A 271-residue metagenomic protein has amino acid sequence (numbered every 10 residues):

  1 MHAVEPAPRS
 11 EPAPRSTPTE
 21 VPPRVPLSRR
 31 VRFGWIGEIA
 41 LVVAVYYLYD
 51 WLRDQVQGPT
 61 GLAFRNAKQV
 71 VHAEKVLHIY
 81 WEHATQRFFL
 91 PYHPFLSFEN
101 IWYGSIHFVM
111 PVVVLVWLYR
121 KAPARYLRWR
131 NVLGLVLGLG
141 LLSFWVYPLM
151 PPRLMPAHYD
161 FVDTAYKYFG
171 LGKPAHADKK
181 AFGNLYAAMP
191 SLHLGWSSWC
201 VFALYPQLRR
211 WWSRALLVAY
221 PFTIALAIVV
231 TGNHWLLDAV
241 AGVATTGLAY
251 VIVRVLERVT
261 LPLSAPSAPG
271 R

Functional and structural regions predicted by a protein language model:
H2-V109: N-terminal transmembrane-helix/juxtamembrane module of multi-pass inner/ER membrane proteins
R29, F33-L41, L127-V132, W212-L217 (+1 more regions): Alpha-helical transmembrane segments of integral membrane proteins
E38-Y47, F108, V112, L133 (+4 more regions): Alpha-helical transmembrane spans of integral membrane proteins, capturing the lipid-embedded, hydrophobic core of TM
Y47-W51, L137-W145, A219-V229: Aromatic-anchored segments of alpha-helical transmembrane domains
R53, T60-H72, W81, Y119-S213 (+1 more regions): Membrane-interface loops
I101-V116, G138, H193-S197: Hydrophobic alpha-helical transmembrane segments
L149-P156, N184-M189, T223-A249: Interfacial helix-loop-helix junctions of multi-pass membrane proteins
A219, T231-R271: C-terminal membrane module of polytopic membrane proteins
